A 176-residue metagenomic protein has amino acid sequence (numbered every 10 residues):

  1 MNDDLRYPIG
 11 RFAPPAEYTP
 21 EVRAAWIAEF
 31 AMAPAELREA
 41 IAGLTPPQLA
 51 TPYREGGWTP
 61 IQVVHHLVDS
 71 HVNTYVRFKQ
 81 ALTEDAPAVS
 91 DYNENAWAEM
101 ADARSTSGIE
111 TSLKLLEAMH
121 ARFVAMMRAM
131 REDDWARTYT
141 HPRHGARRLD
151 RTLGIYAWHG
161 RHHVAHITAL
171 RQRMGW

Functional and structural regions predicted by a protein language model:
M1-I9, A13, A50-N95, A121-A125 (+1 more regions): Short, contiguous alpha-helical
M1-M32: Terminal targeting/low-complexity segments that flank the catalytic cores of oxidoreductases
Y18-V22, P60, W97-T111, P142-R151: Acidic/His metal-coordination segments adjacent to aromatic residues that form catalytic metal sites in metalloenzymes
P20-Y53: Short, contiguous, helix-prone interaction/anchoring segments in small proteins
A24, A28-A31, I61, H65 (+4 more regions): A generic "alpha-helical surface" signal
A28-A40, W97-A136: Acidic/histidine-rich alpha-helical segments that form the ligand environment of transition-metal centers
